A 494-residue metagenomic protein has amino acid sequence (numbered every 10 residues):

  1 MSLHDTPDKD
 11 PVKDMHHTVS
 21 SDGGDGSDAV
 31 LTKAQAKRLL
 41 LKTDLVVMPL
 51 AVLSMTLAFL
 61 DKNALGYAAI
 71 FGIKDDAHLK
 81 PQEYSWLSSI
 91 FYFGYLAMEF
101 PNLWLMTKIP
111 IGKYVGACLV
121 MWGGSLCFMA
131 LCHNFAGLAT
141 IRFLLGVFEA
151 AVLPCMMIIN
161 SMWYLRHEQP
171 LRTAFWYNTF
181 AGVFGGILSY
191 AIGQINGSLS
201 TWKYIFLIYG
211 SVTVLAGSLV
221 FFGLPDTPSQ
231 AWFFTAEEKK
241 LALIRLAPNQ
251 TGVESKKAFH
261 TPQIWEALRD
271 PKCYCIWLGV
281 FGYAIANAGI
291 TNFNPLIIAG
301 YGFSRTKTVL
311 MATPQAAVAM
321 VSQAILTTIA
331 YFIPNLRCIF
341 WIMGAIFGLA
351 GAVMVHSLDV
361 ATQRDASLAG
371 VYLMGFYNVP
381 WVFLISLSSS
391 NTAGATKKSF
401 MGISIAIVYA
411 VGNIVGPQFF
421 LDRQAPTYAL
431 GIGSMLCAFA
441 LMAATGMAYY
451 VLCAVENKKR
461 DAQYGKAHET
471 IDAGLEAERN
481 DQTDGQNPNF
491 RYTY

Functional and structural regions predicted by a protein language model:
M1-L57, P81, F221-K257, A429-Y494: Intracellular terminal tails of multi-pass secondary transporters
V46-P81, A97, N102, G185 (+3 more regions): Extracytoplasmic
D61, A77-H78, P101, I109-P110 (+7 more regions): Helix-breaking motifs and short loop linkers at transmembrane-helix boundaries and internal kinks in secondary membrane
G66-Y67, P262-T327, I385, P417: Extracytoplasmic gate region of multi-pass secondary transporters
L96-A136: Conserved MFS/SLC helix-loop-helix module at the cytosolic interface between two early adjacent transmembrane helices
V120-H133, I342-V360, G375: C-terminal ends and interior cores of transmembrane alpha-helices in multi-pass membrane transporters/permeases
I141-N178, I192: Cytoplasmic helix-loop-helix junction between adjacent transmembrane helices in 12-TM secondary transporters
P170-T201, F206-T213, G402-G416: Glycine-rich segments within core transmembrane alpha-helices of 12-TM secondary carriers
